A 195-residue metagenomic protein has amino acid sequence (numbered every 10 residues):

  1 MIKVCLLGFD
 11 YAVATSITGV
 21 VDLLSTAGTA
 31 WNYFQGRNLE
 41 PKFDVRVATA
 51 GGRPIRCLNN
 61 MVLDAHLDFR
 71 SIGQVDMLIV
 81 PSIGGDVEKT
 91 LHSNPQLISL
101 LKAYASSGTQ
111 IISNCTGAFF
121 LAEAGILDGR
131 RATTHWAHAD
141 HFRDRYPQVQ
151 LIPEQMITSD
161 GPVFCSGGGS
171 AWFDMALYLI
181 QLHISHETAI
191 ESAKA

Functional and structural regions predicted by a protein language model:
M1-I111, F120-E123, P153, L177 (+3 more regions): Extended, subdomain-level signal for the structured scaffold at the beginning of enzyme domains
N59-D64, P147, S166-G167: Short, surface-exposed amphipathic charged segments that create phosphate/polyanion-binding patches used for binding
F119-I126, T158, W172-D174: Acidic/polar active-site rim loop that often engages polyanionic ligands
L127-M156, E191: A conserved active-site-flanking secondary-structure segment within enzyme catalytic domains
S159-S192: Conserved anion/nucleotide-ligand pocket segment
A195: C-terminal nucleotide
